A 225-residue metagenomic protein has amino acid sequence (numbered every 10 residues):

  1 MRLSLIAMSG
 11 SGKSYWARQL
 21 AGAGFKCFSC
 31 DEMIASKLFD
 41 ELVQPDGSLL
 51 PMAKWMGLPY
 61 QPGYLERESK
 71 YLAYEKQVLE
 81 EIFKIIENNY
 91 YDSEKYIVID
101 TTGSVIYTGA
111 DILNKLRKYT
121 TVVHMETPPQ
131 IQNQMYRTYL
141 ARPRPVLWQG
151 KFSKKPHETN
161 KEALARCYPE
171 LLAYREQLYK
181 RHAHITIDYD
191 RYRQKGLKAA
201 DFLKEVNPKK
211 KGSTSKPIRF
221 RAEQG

Functional and structural regions predicted by a protein language model:
M8: P-loop (Walker A) phosphate-binding loop of NTP-binding proteins
S11: ATP-binding Walker
S14: Walker A/P-loop
Q19, A23, E94-Y96, K161-G225: NTP-dependent small-molecule kinase module
G22-C30: Post-Walker A helix-loop "phosphate-sensing" segment adjacent to the P-loop in P-loop NTPases
E32-N114: ATP-dependent small-molecule kinase phosphotransfer cores that center on conserved nucleotide phosphate-binding segments
K118-R175: A glycine- and Lys/Arg-enriched "phosphate-lid" helix/loop adjacent to the NTP-binding pocket of small-molecule kinases
